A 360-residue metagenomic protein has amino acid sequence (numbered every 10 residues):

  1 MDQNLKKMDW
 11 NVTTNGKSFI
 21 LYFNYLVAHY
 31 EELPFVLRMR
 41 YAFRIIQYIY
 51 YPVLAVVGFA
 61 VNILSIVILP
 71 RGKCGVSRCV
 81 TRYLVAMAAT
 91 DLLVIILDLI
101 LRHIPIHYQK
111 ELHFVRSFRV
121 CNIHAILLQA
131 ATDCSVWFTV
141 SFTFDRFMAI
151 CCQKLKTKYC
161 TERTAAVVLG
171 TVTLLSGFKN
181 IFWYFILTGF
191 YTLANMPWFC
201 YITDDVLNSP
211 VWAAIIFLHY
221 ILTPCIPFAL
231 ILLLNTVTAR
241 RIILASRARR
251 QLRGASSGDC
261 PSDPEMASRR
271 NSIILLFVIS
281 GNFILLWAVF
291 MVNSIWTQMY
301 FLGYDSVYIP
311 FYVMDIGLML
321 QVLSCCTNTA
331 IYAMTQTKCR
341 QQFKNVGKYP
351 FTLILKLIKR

Functional and structural regions predicted by a protein language model:
M1-V61: Extracellular N-terminal segment of 7TM GPCRs
L26-L37, Y108-A131, F178-I226: Loop architecture of class A 7-transmembrane GPCRs
R40-P52, C79-F142, A149: Extracellular TM2-ECL1-early TM3 structural module of rhodopsin-like
Y51, A55, L93-E111, T132 (+5 more regions): Helix-to-loop junction signature of class
I63-Y83, F144-V167, P261-L276, K338-V346 (+1 more regions): Helix-loop boundary elements of multi-pass alpha-helical membrane proteins
Y83-L84, A89-T90, Y201, R240-F290: Intracellular effector-coupling site of seven-transmembrane GPCRs, centered on the ICL3-to-TM6 transition
L93, L97, I104-H107, A131-S141 (+3 more regions): Fourth transmembrane helix
P227-I231, I274, N282-L286, M291-V292 (+1 more regions): Seventh transmembrane helix
